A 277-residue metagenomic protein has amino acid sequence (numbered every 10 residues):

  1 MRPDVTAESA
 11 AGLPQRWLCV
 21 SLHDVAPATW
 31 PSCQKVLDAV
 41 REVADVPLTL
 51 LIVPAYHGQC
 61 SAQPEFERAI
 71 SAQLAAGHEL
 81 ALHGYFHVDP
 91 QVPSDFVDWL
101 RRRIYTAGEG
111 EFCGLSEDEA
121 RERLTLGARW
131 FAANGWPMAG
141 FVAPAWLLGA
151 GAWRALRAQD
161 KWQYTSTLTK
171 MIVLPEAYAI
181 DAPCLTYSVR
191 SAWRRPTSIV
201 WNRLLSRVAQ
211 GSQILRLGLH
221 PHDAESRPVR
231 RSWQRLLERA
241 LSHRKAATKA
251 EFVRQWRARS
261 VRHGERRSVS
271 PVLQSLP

Functional and structural regions predicted by a protein language model:
R2, A10-L13, A44, L48-T49 (+3 more regions): C-terminal domain-boundary segment and adjacent tail
R2-E79: Active-site beta->alpha N-cap acidic-glycine motif
P3-D4, D95-I104, Y178-G211, P228-R231 (+1 more regions): Alpha-helical membrane-targeting segments
P3-V5, S32-V36, A62-I70, S166-E176 (+1 more regions): Alpha-helical scaffolding within the catalytic cores of extracellular/periplasmic polymer-degrading hydrolases
L18-L22, L48-L50, L80-H83, M138-F141 (+3 more regions): Hydrophobic faces of well-ordered beta-strands that scaffold small-molecule active sites in alpha/beta enzyme cores
C19-C33, N134, T186-F252: Catalytic grooves of carbohydrate-active enzymes
L51-A150, L217: Metal-dependent polysaccharide deacetylase catalytic core of the NodB/CE4 family, i.e., the active-site-bearing domain
C113-L185, E225, R230: Catalytic domains of cell-wall/extracellular-matrix polysaccharide-remodeling enzymes, centered on de-N-acetylation
